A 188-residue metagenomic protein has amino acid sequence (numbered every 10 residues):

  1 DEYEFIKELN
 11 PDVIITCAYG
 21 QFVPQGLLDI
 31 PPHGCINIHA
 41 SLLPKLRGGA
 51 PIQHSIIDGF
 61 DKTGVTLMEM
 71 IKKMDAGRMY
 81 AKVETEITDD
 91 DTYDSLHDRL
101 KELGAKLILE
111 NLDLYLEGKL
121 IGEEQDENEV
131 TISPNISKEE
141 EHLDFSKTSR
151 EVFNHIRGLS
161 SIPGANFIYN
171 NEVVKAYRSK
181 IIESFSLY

Functional and structural regions predicted by a protein language model:
E2-N10, D29: Short amphipathic alpha-helix with an adjacent loop that forms part of the alpha/beta core around
E8-L9, E102, G158: Residues within well-ordered alpha-helical secondary structure of globular protein domains
N10, L43, I162-G164: Hydrophobic alpha-helix-in-membranes signature
V13-I132: Donor/substrate-binding cores of folate-linked one-carbon enzymes
E127-Y188: Internal anion-binding site segments
